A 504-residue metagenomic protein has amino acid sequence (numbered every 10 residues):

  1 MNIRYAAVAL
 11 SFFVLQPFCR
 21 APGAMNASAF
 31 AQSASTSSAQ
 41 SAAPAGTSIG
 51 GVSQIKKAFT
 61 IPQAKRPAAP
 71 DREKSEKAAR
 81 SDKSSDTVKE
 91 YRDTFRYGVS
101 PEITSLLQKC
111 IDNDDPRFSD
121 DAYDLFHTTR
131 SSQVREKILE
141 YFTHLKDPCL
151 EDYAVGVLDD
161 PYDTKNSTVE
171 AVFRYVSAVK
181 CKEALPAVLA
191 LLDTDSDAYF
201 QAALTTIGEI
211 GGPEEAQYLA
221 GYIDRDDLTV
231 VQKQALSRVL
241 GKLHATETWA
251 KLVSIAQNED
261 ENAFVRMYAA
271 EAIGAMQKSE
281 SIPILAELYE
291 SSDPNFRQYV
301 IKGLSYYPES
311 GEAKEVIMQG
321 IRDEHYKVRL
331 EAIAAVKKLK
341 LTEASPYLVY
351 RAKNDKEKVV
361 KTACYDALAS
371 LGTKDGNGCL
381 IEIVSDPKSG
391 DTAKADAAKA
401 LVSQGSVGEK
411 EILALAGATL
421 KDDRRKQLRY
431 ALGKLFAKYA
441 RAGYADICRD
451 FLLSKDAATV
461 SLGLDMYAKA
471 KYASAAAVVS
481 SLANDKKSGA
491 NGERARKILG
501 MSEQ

Functional and structural regions predicted by a protein language model:
M1-A31: Sec-dependent N-terminal signal peptides
F30-D124, S131-E136, H144: N-terminal leader/linker segments that initiate helical-solenoid repeat arrays
I55-K56, S81-D93, D115-H127, D147-D159 (+11 more regions): Amphipathic alpha-helical scaffolding segments comprising HEAT/armadillo-like alpha-solenoid repeats
S100-P101, P116, S131-Q133, P148 (+15 more regions): Alpha-helix N-cap/helix-start positions at coil->helix boundaries
T104, D120, E136, N166-E170 (+14 more regions): Alpha-solenoid HEAT/ARM repeat scaffold
Q108, D124, E140, E170 (+14 more regions): Residue-level signature of alpha-solenoid helical repeat scaffolds
D197-I284, P294-F296, K302, K327: Solenoidal tandem-repeat scaffolds enriched in leucines and small polar residues
